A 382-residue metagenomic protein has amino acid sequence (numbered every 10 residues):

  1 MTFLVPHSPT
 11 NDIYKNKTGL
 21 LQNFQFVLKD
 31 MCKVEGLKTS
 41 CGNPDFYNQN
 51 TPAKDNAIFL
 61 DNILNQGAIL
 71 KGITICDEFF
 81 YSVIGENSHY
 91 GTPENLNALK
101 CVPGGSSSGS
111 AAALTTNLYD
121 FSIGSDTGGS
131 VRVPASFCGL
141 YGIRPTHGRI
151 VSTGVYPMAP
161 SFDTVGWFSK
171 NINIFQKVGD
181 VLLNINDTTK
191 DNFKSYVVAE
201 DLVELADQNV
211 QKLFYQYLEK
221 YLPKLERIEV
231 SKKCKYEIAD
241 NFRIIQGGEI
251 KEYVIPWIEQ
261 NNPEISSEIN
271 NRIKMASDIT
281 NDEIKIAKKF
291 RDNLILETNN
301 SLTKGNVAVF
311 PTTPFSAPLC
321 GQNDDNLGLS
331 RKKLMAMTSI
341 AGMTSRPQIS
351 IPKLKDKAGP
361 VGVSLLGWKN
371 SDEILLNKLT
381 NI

Functional and structural regions predicted by a protein language model:
M1-Y119, M275: Gly/Ser-rich catalytic/binding loops embedded in alpha/beta enzyme cores
T2, F121, T127-V203, M343-I382: Structural helix-boundary/capping segments
F24-P44, I244-F290, S350-P360: Short helix-loop capping/hinge segments that flank enzyme active sites or metal/cofactor-binding pockets
F26, D180-I244: Gly/Ser-rich, acidic/histidine-flanked active-site/gating loops
L28, L70-I75, I123-S125, R227-I228 (+1 more regions): General beta-strand structural signal in soluble alpha/beta enzymes
K29, K285-I382: Glycine-rich, small-residue loops and helix-cap segments that act as flexible hinges at active-site edges
S88-G91, G139-G142, N326-G328, G367: Short, hinge-like loop/turn segments at secondary-structure boundaries
Q211-I228, I255-Q260, E283-G305: Acyltransferase
